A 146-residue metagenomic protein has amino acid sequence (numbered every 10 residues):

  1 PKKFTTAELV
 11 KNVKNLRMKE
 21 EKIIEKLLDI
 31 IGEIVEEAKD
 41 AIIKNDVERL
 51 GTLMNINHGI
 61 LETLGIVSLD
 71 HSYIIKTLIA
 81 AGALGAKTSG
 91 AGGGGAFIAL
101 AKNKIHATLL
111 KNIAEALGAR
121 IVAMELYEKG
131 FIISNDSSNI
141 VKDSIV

Functional and structural regions predicted by a protein language model:
P1-K87, I98-V146: C-terminal nucleotide
G94: Glycine-rich ATP/GTP-binding catalytic cores of kinases/NTPases
